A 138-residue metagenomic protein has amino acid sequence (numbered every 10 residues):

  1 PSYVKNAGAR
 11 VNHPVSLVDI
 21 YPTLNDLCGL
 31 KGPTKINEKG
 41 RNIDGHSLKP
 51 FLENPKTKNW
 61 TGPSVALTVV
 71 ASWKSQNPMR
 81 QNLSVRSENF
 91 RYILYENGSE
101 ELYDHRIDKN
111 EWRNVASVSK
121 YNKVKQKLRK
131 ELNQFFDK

Functional and structural regions predicted by a protein language model:
Y3-N6, H13-Y21, D26-E101, H105 (+2 more regions): C-terminal cap/loop subdomain of S1 sulfatases and analogous C-terminal strand-loop tails that border
L132: Short amphipathic alpha-helical/adjacent loop interface patches that line ligand and macromolecule-binding sites
